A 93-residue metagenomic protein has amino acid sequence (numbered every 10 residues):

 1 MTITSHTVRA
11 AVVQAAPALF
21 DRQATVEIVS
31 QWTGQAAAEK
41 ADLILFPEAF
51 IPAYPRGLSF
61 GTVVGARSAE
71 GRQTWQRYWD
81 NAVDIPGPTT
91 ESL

Functional and structural regions predicted by a protein language model:
M1-L93: Hydrophobic structural segments
